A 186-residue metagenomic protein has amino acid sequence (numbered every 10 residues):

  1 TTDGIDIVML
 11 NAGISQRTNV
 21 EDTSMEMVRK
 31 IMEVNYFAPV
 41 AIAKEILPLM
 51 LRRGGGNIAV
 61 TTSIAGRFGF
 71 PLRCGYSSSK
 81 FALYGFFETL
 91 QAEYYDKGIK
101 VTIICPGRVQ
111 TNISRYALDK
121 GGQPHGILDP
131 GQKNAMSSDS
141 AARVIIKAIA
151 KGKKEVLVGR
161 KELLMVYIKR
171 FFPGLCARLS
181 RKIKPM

Functional and structural regions predicted by a protein language model:
N11-Q16: Conserved NAD(P)H cofactor-binding loop of Rossmann-fold oxidoreductase domains
N19-V20, M27-R29: Substrate-binding pocket helix/loop in short-chain dehydrogenase/reductase
E21, F68-C74: Active-site loop immediately N-terminal to the catalytic Tyr-X3-Lys motif of short-chain dehydrogenase/reductase
A43, S79: Active-site helix of classical SDR
S63: Residue(s) in the substrate-gating loop at a strand-loop-helix junction that position the organic substrate next
F68, T89-K100: Active-site-adjacent segment of SDR/Rossmann-fold oxidoreductases
D96-R160: SDR active-site lid
